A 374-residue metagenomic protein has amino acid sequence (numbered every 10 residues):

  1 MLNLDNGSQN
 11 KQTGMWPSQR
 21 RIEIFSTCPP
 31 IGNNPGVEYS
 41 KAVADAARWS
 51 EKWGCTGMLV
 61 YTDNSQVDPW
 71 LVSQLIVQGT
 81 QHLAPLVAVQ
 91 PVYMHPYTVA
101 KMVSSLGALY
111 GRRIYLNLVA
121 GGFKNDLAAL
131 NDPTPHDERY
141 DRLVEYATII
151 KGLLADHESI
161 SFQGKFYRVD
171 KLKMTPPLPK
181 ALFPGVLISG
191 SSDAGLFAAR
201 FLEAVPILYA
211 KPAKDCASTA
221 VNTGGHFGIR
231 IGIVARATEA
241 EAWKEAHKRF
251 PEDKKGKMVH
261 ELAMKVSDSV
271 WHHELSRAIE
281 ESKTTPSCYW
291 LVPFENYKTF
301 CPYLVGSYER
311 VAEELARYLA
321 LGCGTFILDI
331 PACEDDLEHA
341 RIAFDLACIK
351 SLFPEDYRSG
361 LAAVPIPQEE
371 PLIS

Functional and structural regions predicted by a protein language model:
M1-H82, F183-P184, L361-I373: N-terminal beta1-alpha1-beta2 module of alpha/beta enzyme domains
L2-R20, L130, H136-L178, D215-R317 (+1 more regions): An alpha-helical appendage that flanks or caps ligand/catalytic pockets
R20-P29, M58-V60, A84-V89, I114-L118 (+4 more regions): Hydrophobic faces of well-ordered beta-strands that scaffold small-molecule active sites in alpha/beta enzyme cores
I22-K41, A88-P96, A181-S191, V234-R236 (+1 more regions): Active-site mouth loops of central-metabolism enzymes
A42-T62, A198-L208, R317-G324: Catalytic domains of carbohydrate-active enzymes, especially glycoside hydrolases
R48-K52, S73-H82, V103-I114, R200-F201 (+2 more regions): Acidic (Asp/Glu)-rich catalytic clusters
Q66-S73, A210-T223, D335-A340: Active-site-adjacent beta->alpha loops and helix N-cap segments on the catalytic face of soluble alpha/beta enzymes
P69-Q90, R142, Y146, I342-G360: Alpha-helix-loop-beta-strand connector modules within alpha/beta enzyme cores
